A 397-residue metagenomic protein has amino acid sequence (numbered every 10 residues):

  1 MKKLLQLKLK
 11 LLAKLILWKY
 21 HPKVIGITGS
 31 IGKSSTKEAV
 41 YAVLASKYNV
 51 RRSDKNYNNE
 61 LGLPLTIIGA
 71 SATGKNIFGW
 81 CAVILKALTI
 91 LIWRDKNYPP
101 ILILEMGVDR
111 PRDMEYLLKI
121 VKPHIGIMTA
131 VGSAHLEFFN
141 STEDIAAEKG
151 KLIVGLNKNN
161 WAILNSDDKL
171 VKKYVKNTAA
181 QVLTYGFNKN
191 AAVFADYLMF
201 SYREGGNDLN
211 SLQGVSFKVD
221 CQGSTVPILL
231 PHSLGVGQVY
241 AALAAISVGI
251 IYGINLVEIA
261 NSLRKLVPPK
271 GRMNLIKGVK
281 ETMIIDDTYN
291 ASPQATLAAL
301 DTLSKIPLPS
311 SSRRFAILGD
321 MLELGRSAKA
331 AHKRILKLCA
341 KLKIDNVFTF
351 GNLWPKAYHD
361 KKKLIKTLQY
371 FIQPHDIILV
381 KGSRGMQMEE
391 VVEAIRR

Functional and structural regions predicted by a protein language model:
M1-L12, K33, H124, F138 (+4 more regions): ATP-dependent carboxylate-amine ligase
K10, K14-Y20, A45-A147, G235 (+2 more regions): ATP-dependent carboxylate-amine ligase catalytic core
K23-G26, L379: Short hydrophobic/aromatic beta-strand immediately N-terminal to the Walker A/P-loop
I27, S35-S53: A conserved segment at the C-terminal end of the G1
R52, G126-M128, L164, T184 (+2 more regions): Structural beta-sheet core signal
I90-P99, M106-A134, K172-P227, P269-K270: Extended acidic/charged loop-beta regions that coordinate divalent cations and stabilize anionic phosphate/carboxylate
I228-L234, E281-D286: Short pre-catalytic strand/loop immediately N-terminal to key active-site residues, enriched for Gly-Thr
